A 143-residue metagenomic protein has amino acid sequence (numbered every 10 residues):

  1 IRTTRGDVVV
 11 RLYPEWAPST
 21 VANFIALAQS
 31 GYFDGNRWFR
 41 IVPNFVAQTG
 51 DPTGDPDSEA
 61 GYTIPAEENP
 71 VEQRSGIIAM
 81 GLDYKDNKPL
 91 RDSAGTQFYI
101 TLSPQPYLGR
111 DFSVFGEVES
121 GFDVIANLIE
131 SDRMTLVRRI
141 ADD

Functional and structural regions predicted by a protein language model:
I1-D143: Cyclophilin-like peptidyl-prolyl cis-trans isomerases
